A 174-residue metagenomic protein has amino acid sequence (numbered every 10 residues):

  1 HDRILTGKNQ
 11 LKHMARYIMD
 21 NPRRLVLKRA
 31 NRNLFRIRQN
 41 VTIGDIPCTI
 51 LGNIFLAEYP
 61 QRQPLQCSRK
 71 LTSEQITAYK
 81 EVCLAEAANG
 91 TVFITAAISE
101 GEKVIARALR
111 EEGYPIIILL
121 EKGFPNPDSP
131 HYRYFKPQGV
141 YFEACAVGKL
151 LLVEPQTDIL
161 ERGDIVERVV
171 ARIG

Functional and structural regions predicted by a protein language model:
H1-G44: Short catalytic/metal-binding and nucleic-acid-binding patches
I37-G174: Glycine-biased, small-residue-rich flexible motifs in mid-sequence functional cores and linkers
